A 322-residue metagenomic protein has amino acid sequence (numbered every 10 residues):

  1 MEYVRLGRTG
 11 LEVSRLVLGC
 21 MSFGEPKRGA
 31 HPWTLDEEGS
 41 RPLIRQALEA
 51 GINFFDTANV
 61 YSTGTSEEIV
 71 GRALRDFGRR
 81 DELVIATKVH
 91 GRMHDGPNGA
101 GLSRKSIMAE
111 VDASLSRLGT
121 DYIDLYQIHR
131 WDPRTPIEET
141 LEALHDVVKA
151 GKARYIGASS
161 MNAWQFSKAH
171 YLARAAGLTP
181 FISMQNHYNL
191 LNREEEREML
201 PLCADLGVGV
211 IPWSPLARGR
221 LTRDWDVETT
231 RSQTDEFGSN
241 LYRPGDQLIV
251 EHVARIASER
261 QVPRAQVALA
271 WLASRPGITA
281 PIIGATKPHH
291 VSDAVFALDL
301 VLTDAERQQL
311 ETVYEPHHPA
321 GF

Functional and structural regions predicted by a protein language model:
M1-L83, F322: N-terminal binding-site loop/beta-alpha segment at the start of enzyme catalytic domains that lines or forms
Y3, T135-E315, G321: Beta/alpha (TIM)-barrel catalytic core signal, keyed to glycine-rich beta->alpha loops juxtaposed to Asp/Glu that bind
S14-R15, R80-L83, T87, D121-L125 (+4 more regions): Short acidic capping loops at alpha-helix termini that bridge into adjacent secondary structure
G24-E38, M93-M108, H129, R134: Active-site mouth loops of central-metabolism enzymes
W33-A47, L102-L118, F166-H170: Short, acidic/polar
Q46, A50, R117-L118, G151 (+1 more regions): Structural motif
A73-E82, S116-G119, V148, H170-A176: Acidic (Asp/Glu)-rich catalytic clusters
S116-T135: Active-site groove signature of glycoside hydrolases
